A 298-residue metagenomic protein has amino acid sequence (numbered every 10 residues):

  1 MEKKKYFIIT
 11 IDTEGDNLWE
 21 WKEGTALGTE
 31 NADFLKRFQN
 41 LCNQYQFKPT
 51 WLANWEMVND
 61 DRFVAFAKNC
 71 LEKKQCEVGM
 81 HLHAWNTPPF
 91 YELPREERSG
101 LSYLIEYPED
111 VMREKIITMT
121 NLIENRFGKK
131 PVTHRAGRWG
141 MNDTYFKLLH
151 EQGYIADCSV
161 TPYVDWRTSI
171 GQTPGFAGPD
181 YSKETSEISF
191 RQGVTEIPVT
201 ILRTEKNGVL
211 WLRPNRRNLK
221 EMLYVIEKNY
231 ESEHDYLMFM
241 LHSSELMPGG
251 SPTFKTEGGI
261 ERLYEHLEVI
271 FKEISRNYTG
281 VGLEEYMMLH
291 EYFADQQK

Functional and structural regions predicted by a protein language model:
E2-K73, S275: Active-site beta->alpha N-cap acidic-glycine motif
F7-I11, P49-W51, V78-L82, V132-H134 (+4 more regions): Hydrophobic faces of well-ordered beta-strands that scaffold small-molecule active sites in alpha/beta enzyme cores
E20-E30, K48-M57, G100-M112, P131-V132 (+3 more regions): The substrate-binding groove and active-site-proximal loops of carbohydrate-active enzymes, especially glycoside
A26-A32, L52-V64, N86, R135-D143 (+3 more regions): Acidic-and-aromatic substrate-binding clefts and catalytic sites of carbohydrate-active enzymes
K36-F47, V58-T87, H150, S189-Q192 (+1 more regions): Acidic (Asp/Glu)-rich catalytic clusters
W55-A136, G140: Metal-dependent polysaccharide deacetylase catalytic core of the NodB/CE4 family, i.e., the active-site-bearing domain
R135-E231: Active-site-adjacent pocket scaffolds in enzyme catalytic domains
G208-K298: C-terminal domain-boundary segment and adjacent tail
